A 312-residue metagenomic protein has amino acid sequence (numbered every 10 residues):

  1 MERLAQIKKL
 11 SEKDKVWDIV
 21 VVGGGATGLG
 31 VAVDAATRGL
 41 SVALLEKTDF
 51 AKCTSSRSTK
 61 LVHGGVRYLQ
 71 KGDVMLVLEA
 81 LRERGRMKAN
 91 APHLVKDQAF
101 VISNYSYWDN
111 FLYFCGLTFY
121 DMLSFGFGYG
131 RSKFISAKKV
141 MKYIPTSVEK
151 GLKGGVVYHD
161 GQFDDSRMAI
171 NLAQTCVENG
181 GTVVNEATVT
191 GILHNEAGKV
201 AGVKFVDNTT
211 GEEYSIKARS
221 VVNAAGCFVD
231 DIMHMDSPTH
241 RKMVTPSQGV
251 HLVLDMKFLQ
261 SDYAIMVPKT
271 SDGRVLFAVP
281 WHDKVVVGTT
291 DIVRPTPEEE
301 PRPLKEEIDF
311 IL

Functional and structural regions predicted by a protein language model:
M1-I19, D34-R38: Extreme N-terminal leader/targeting segments of oxidoreductases
K15-W17, T210-S220: Core beta-strand elements of the Rossmann-like FAD/NAD(P) dinucleotide-binding domain in flavoenzyme oxidoreductases
G23-G25, K47: Glycine-rich Rossmann-fold phosphate-binding loop(s) that bind the pyrophosphate of adenine dinucleotide cofactors
G28: N-terminal Rossmann-fold NAD(P) dinucleotide-binding loop
A36-S56: Glycine-rich FAD pyrophosphate-binding loop
L45, H93-K96, V189, S215-I216 (+1 more regions): Active-site substrate-recognition segment that forms the wall of the catalytic cavity or substrate channel
K60-Y143, L276: Dinucleotide-binding Rossmann-like beta1-alpha1 core, especially the glycine-rich loop that anchors the ADP
N104-V184, H194-K199, H282: Flavin (FAD/FMN) cofactor-binding and adjacent substrate-gating region of FAD-dependent oxidoreductase domains
